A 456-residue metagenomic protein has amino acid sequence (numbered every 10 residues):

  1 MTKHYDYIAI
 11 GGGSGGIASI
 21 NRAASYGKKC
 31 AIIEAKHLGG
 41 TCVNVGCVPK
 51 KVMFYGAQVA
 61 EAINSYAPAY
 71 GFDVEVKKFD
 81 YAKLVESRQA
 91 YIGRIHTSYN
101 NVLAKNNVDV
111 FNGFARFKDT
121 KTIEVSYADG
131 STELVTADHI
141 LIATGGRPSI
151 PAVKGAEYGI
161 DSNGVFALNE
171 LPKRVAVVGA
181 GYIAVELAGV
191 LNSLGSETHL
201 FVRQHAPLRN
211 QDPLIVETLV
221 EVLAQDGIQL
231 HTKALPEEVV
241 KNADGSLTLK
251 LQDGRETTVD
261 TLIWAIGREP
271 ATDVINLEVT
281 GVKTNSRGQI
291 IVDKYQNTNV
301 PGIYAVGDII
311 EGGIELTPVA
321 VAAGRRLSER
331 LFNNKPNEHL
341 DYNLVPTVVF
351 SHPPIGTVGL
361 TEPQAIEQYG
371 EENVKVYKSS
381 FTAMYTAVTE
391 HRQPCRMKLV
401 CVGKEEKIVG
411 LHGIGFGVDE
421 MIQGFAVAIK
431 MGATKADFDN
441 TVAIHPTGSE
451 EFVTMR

Functional and structural regions predicted by a protein language model:
T2-G13, L171-G181: Beta1/beta-strand and adjacent pyrophosphate-binding region of the FAD-binding site in flavoprotein oxidoreductases
T2-Y5, N21-K28, I33-L171, Q204-L208 (+6 more regions): Glycine-rich flavin
I8-G15, S19-K36, T41, V48 (+3 more regions): Flexible, glycine-rich terminal cap/loop adjacent to redox cofactors in electron-transfer oxidoreductases
I8-I10, A115, L134-G145, V177-V178 (+3 more regions): Short hydrophobic core segments
C47, I142-E197, Q229, E278-T280 (+2 more regions): Glycine-rich dinucleotide-binding loop and its adjacent helix/turn
D109, R116-A128, V135, L194-K294 (+3 more regions): A Rossmann-like FAD-binding core segment of flavoenzymes
E157-K173, E256-N334: FAD-site-proximal beta/loop scaffold in flavoenzymes
V306-I366, D437, H445-R456: A conserved FAD-binding loop/helix module that cradles the flavin
